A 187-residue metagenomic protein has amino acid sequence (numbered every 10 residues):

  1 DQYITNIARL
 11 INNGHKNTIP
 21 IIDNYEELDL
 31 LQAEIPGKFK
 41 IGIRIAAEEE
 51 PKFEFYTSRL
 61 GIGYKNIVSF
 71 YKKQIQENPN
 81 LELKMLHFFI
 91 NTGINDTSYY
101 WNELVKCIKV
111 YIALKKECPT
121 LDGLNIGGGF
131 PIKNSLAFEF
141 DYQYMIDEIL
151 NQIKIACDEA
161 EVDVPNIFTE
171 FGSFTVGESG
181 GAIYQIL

Functional and structural regions predicted by a protein language model:
D1-G123: Active-site-proximal beta-alpha core segment in soluble small-molecule metabolic enzymes
T92-L187: C-terminal active-site-proximal or functional interface alpha/beta core segments in diverse enzymes
